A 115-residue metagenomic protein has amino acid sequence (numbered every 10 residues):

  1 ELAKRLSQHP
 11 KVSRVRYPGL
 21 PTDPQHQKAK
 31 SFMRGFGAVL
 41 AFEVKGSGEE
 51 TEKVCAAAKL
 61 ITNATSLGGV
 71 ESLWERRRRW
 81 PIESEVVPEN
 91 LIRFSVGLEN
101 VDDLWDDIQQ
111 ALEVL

Functional and structural regions predicted by a protein language model:
L2-K59, R78-S84: Conserved small-domain helix->loop->beta segment predominantly found in fold-type I
A56, S72-L115: PLP-dependent enzyme catalytic core of the Aspartate aminotransferase-like
I61-N63: Extracytoplasmic
G68-V70: Positively charged, small/polar-rich N-terminal and surface patches that mediate targeting and assembly and bind
